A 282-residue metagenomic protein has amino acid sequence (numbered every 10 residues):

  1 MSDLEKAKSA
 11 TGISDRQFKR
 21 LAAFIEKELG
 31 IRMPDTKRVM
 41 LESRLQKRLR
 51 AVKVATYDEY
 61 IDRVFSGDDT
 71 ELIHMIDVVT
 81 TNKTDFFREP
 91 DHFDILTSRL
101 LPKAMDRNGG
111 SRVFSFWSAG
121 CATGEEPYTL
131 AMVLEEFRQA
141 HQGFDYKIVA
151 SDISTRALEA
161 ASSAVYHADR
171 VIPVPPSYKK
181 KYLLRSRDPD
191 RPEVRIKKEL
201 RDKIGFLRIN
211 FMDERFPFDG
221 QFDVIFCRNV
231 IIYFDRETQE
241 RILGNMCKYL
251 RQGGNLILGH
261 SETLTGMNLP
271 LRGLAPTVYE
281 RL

Functional and structural regions predicted by a protein language model:
S2-W117, G259: Conserved AdoMet
L100, A104, L134-R138, V165: Active-site catalytic pocket residues across diverse enzymes, especially alpha/beta-hydrolases
A119, Q139-F226, V230-T238, T263-T265: Extended basic-aromatic, gly/pro-enriched interface segments that bind polyanionic ligands
T123-H141: Conserved SAM-binding loop of SAM-dependent methyltransferases across substrates and taxa, primarily the Class I
V224, T265-L282: Core SAM-dependent methyltransferase catalytic element
E240-Q252: A short glycine-rich, Lys/Arg-flanked "PGG" loop and its adjoining helix->strand segment in the class I
G253-H260: Conserved beta-strand signature within the Rossmann-like core of class I S-adenosyl-L-methionine
